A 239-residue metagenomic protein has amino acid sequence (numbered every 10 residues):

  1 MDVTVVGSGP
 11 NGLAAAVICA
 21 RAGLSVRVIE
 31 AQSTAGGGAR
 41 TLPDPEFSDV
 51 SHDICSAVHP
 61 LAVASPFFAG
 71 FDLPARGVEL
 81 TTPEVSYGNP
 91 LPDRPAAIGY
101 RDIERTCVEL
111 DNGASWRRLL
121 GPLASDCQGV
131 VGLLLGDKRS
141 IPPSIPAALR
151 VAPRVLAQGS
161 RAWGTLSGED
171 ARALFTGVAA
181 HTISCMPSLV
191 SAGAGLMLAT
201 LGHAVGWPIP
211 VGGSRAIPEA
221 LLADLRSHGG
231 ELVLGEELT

Functional and structural regions predicted by a protein language model:
D2-G129: N-terminal glycine-rich phosphate/pyrophosphate-binding loop and immediately adjacent elements
S8, A14, R118, Q158 (+2 more regions): Generic recognition of stable, solvent-exposed alpha-helical segments in well-folded globular domains
A22, A162-L166, G177, A220 (+2 more regions): Generic, well-ordered alpha-helical scaffold segments in large soluble proteins
E30, A173-L174, L234: General beta-strand structural signal in soluble alpha/beta enzymes
A62, R154, Q158, A192 (+3 more regions): Conserved active-site and cofactor/substrate-binding residues in soluble primary-metabolism enzymes
P92-V190: Rossmann-like flavin
S188-L198: Active-site-proximal loop/short-helix segments that contain or immediately flank catalytic acid/base residue(s)
L198-T239: Helical element adjacent to the flavin cofactor pocket in flavoenzyme catalytic cores
